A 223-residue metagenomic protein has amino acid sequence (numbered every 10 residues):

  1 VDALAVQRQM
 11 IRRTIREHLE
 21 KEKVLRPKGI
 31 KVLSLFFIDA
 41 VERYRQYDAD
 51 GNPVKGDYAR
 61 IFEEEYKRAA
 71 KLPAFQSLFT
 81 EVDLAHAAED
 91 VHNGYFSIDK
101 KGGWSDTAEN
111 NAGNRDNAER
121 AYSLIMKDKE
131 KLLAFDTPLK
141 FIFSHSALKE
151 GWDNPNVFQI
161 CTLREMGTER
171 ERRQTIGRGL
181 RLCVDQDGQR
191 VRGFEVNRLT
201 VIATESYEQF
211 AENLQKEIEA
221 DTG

Functional and structural regions predicted by a protein language model:
V1-I142, E150, M166-G167, G193: Conserved C-terminal RecA-like helicase domain
V41-Y44, S206-F210: Short acidic, S/G/P-rich loop/turn micro-motifs used as interaction or catalytic elements
Q46-D48, E212-Q215: Short conserved micro-motifs at the rims of enzyme active sites and ligand-binding pockets
E65, A69, R178, L182 (+1 more regions): Phosphate/oxyanion-binding loops and surfaces in catalytic or ligand/nucleic-acid-binding neighborhoods
A108-Q209, K216: Conserved RecA-like P-loop NTPase helicase motor core
L214-G223: The feature captures the C-terminal accessory region of ATP-dependent helicases and related nucleic-acid translocases
